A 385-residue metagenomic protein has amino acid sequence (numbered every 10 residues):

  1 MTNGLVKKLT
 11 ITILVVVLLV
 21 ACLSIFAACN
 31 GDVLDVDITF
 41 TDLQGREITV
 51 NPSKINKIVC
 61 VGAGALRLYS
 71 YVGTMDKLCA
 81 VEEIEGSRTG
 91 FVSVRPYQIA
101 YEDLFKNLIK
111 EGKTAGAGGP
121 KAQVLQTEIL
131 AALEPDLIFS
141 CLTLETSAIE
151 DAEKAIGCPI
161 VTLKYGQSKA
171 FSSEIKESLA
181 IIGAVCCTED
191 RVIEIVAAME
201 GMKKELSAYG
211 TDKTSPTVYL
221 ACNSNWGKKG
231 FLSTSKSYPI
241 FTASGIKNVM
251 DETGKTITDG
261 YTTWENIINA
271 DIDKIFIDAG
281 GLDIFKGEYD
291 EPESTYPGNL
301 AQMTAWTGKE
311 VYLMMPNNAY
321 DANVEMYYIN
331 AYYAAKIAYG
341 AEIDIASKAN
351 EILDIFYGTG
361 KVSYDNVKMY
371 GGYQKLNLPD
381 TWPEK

Functional and structural regions predicted by a protein language model:
M1-D32: Gram-positive cell-envelope targeting signals
A27-L68, D190-A221, E342-K385: Bacterial Sec-exported substrate-binding components of ABC uptake systems
G45-T49, Q123-L133, T263-N269: Short, well-structured alpha-helical segments in soluble
K57-G62, C79-E82, L137-C141, I160-K164 (+5 more regions): Structural recognition of the beta-strand scaffold that forms the well-ordered cores of secreted hydrolase catalytic
L66-A132, L137, C141-L142, V249: A short, structured surface patch at a secondary-structure boundary
E82-E85, S147-E189, L282-N350: Charged, glycine-enriched surface loops/patches that mediate electrostatic binding to polyanionic ligands
G86-V92, P120-K121, E145-D151, L163-I181 (+1 more regions): Extracytoplasmic ligand-binding site segments that recognize negatively charged/polar headgroups
G230-T258: Alpha-helical, coiled-coil/dimerization segments enriched in small aliphatic residues
